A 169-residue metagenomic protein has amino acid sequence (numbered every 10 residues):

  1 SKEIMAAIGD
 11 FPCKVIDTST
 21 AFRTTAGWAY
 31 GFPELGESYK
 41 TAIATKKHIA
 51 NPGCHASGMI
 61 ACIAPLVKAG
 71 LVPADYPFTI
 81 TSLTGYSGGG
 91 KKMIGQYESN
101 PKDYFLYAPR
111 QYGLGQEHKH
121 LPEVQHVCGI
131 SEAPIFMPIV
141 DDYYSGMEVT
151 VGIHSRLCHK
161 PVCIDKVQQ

Functional and structural regions predicted by a protein language model:
S1-Y112: N-terminal Rossmann-like NAD(P) cofactor-binding subdomain of oxidoreductases, focused on the glycine-rich
P77, T81-Q169: C-terminal substrate-binding/catalytic lobe of Rossmann-fold NAD(P)-dependent oxidoreductases
